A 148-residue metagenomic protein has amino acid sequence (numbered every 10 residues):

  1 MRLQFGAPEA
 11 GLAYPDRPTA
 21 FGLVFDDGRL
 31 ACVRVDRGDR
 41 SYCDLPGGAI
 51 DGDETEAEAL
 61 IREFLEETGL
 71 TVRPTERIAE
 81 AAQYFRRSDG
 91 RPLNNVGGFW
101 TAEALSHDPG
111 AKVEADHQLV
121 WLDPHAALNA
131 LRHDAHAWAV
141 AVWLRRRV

Functional and structural regions predicted by a protein language model:
M1-F21: Acidic, metal-coordinating catalytic segment for phosphate/diphosphate chemistry, firing primarily on the Nudix
D26: A cytosolic small-molecule/anion-sensing beta-strand core signal
V35: Short loop/turn segments immediately following the C-termini of beta-strands
G38-S41: A conserved beta-turn-beta hairpin within the catalytic core of GNAT-like acetyltransferases that forms part
D44-P46: A short gly/proline-enriched turn/hairpin at secondary-structure junctions
I50-E76, A81-A135: Unchanged
N129-V148: Charged phosphate-binding loop/patch that engages nucleotide di/tri-phosphates or the phosphate backbone of nucleic
